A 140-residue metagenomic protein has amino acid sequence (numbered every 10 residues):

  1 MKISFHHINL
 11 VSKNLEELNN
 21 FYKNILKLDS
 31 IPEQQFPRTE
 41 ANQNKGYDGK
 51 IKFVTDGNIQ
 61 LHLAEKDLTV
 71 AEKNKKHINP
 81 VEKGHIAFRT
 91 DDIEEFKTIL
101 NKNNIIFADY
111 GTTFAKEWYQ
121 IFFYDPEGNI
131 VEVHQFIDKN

Functional and structural regions predicted by a protein language model:
F5-K13, I51-T55, K73-I99, Y119-Y124: Vicinal oxygen chelate
V11-I59: Core segments of cupin and vicinal oxygen chelate
L18-F21, F96-L100: Hydrophobic side chains in well-ordered alpha-helices
P37-N42, T69-N74, D109: A short, acidic/glycine-rich surface segment
D56-L63, H134-N140: Short, basic, helix/turn surface patches
G57-L61, L68-V70, I93: Short, charged/polar surface micro-motifs in flexible loops or helix N-caps
F88, K97-N140: Vicinal oxygen chelate
